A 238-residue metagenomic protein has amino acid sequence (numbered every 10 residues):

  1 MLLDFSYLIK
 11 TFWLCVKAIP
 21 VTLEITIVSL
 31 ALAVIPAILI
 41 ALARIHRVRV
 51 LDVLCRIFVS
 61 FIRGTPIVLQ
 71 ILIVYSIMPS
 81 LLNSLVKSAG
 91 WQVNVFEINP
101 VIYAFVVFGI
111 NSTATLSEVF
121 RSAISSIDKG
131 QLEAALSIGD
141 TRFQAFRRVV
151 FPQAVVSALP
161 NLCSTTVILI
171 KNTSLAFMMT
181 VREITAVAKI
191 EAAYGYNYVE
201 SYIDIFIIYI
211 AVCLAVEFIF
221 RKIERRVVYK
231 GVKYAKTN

Functional and structural regions predicted by a protein language model:
M1-N238: Transmembrane alpha-helices and adjacent helix-loop boundaries
